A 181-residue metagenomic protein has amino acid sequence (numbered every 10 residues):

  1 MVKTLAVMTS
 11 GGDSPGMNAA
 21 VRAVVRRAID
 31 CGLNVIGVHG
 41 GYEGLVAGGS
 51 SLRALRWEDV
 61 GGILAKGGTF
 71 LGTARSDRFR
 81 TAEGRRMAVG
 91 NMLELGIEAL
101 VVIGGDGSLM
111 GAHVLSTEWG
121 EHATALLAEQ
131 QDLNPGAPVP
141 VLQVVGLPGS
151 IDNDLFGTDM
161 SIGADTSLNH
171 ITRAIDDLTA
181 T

Functional and structural regions predicted by a protein language model:
M1, A28, G61-A65, N91-L95 (+3 more regions): Solvent-exposed alpha-helices and their adjacent loops that cap or buttress functional pockets in soluble metabolic
M1-G49: N-terminal phosphate-binding or glycine-rich loops at protein starts, especially the Walker A/P-loop of NTPases
M1-L5, D30-N34, A65-G68, L95-A99 (+3 more regions): Short coil/turn connectors at secondary-structure junctions
S10-D13, L33, V38-G44, R75-S76 (+4 more regions): Short, ordered loop/turn segments at secondary-structure junctions
M17, A47, G111-H113, F156: Short glycine-/acidic-enriched loop or helix-start segments at secondary-structure transitions that form or flank
A19-V24, G107-Q131: Short Gly/Thr/Asp-enriched flexible loops that form oxyanion-binding sites at enzyme active sites
V25-V35, H39-V46, L64-G67, R75 (+4 more regions): Structural signal for hydrophobic packing residues in well-ordered secondary-structure cores of soluble enzyme domains
L45-L100, S108-L109, N134-P135, L147 (+2 more regions): Glycine-rich oxoanion-binding loops at beta->alpha junctions
